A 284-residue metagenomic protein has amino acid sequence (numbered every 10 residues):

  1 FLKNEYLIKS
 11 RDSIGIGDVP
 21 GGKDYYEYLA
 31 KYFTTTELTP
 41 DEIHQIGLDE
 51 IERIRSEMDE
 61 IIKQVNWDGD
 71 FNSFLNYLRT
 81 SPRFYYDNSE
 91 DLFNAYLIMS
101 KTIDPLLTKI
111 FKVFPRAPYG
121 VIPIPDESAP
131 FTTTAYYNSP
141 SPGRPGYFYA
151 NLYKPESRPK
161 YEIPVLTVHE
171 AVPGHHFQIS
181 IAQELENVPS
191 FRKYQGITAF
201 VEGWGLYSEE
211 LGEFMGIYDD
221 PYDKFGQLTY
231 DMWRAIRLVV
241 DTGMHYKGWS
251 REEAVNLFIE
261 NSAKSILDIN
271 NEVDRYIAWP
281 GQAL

Functional and structural regions predicted by a protein language model:
F1-L284: N-terminal maturation segment of proteins
